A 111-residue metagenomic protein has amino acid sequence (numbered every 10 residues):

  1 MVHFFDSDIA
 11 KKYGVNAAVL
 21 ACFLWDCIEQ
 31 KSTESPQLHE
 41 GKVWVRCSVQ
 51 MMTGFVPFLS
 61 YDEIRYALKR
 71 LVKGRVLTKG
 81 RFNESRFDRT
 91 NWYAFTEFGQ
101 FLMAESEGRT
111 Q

Functional and structural regions predicted by a protein language model:
M1-G54, E97-Q100: Short recognition helix of helix-turn-helix/winged-helix DNA-binding domains
F5, Y61, N83, F87 (+2 more regions): Intrinsic disorder/low-complexity signal
G14-V15, K79, A104-E107: Long, compositionally biased, intrinsically disordered segments
I28-N91: Winged helix-turn-helix DNA-binding recognition segment
K69, T96-Q111: Charged low-complexity intrinsically disordered patches
